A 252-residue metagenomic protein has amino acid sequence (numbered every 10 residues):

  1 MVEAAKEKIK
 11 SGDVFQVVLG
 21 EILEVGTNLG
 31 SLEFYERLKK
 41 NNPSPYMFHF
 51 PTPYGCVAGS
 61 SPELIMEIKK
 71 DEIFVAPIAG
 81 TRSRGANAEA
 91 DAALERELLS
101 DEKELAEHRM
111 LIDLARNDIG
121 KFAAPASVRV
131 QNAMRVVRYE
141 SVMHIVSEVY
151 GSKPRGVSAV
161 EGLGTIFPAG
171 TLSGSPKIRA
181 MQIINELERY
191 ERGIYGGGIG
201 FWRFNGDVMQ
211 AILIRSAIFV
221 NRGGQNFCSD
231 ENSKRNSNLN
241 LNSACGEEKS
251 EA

Functional and structural regions predicted by a protein language model:
M1-A252: Extended alpha-helical targeting/anchoring segments, especially N-terminal organellar/secretory targeting helices
